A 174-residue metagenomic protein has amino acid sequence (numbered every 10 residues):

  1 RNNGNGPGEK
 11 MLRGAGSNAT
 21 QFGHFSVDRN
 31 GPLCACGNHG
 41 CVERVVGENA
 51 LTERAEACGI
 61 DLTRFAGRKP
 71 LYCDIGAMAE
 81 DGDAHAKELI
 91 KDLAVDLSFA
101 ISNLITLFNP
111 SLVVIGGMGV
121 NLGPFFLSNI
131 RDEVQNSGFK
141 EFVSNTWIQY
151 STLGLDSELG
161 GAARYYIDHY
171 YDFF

Functional and structural regions predicted by a protein language model:
R1-V45: Glycine-rich phosphate-binding loop of actin/hexokinase-like ATP-binding domains
R29-L33, N38, V42-F174: ATP-binding/phosphotransfer module of carbohydrate and carboxylate kinases, centering on a glycine-rich
